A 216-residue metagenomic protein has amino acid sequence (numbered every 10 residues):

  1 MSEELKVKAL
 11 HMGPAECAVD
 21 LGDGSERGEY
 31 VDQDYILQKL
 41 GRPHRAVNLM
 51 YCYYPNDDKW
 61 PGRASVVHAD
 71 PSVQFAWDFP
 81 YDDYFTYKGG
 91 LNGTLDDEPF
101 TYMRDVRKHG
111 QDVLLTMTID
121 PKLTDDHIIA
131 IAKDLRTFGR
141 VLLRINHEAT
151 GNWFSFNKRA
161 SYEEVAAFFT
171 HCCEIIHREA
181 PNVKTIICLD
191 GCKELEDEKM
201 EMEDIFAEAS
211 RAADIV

Functional and structural regions predicted by a protein language model:
M1-A9: Mature N-terminal, pre-catalytic/accessory segment of carbohydrate-active enzymes
P14-T137: N-terminal carbohydrate-binding/catalytic regions of secreted carbohydrate-active enzymes
V47-Y51, E203-V216: Aromatic- and acid-rich polysaccharide-binding/catalytic face of secreted or lumenal carbohydrate-active enzymes
C52-N56, I119-L123, E148-N152, D190-L195: Solvent-exposed loop/turn segments at secondary-structure junctions within structured extracellular/periplasmic domains
D126-A132, K193-R211: Distinct, well-ordered alpha-helical segments
A132-Y162, V183-K193: Active-site groove signature of glycoside hydrolases
S161-H177: Long, well-ordered alpha-helical scaffolding segments within enzyme catalytic domains, especially pronounced
E174-M202: Aromatic-lined carbohydrate-recognition surfaces of secreted/lumenal glycan-active proteins
